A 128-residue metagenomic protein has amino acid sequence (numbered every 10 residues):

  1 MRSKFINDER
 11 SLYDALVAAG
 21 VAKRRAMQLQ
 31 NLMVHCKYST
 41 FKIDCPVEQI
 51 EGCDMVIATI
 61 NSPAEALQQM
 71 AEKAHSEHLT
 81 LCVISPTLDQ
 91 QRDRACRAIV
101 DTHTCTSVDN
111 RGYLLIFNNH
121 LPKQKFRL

Functional and structural regions predicted by a protein language model:
M1-L79, T87-L128: A short alpha-helical cap/connector motif
